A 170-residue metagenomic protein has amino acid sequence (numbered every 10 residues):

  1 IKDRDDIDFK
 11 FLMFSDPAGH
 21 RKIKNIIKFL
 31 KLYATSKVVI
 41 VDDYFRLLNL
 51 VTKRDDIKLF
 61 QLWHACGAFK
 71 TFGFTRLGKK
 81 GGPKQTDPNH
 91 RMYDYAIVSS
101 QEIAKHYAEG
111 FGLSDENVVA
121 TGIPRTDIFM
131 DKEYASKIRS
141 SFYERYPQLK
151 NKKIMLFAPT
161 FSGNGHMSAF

Functional and structural regions predicted by a protein language model:
I1, P124-F170: Conserved catalytic-core segment of nucleotide-activated headgroup transferases in glycan assembly
I1-E133: Active-site and donor-binding regions of nucleotide-sugar-utilizing enzymes
